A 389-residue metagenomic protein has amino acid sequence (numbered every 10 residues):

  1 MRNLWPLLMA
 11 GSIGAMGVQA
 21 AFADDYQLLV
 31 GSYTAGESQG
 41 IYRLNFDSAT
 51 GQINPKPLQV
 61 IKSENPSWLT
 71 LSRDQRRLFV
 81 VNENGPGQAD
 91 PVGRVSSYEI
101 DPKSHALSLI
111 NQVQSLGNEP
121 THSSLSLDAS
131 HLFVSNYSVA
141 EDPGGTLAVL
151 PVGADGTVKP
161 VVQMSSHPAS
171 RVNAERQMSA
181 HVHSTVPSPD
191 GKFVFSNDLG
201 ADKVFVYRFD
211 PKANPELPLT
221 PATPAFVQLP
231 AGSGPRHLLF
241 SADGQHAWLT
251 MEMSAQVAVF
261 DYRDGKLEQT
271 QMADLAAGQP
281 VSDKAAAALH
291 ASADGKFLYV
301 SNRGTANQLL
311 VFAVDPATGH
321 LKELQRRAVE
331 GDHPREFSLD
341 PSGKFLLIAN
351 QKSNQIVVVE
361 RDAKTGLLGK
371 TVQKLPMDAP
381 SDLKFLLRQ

Functional and structural regions predicted by a protein language model:
F22-D47: An edge-strand/N-cap motif at the start of beta-rich repeat modules
T34-E37, E83-A89, S138-D142, A201-K203 (+3 more regions): Short glycine/acidic-enriched loop and turn motifs that connect beta-strands
E37, S63-R73, L116-D128, V139 (+5 more regions): Beta-rich, blade/repeat-based domains predominating in secreted/periplasmic proteins but also intracellular
N45-Q52, Y98-H105, V149-K159, Y207-P218 (+3 more regions): Short loop/turn segments immediately following beta-strands, especially the blade-tip and inter-blade linker loops
P55-A129: Blade-loop segments of beta-propeller domains
P55-I61, S108-V113, A169-R176, A222-Q228 (+3 more regions): A short beta-strand motif characteristic of beta-propeller blades
Q351-E360, G369-Q389: Blade-level signature of beta-propeller repeat domains, shared across WD40, Kelch, NHL, RCC1 and BNR/Asp-box propellers
